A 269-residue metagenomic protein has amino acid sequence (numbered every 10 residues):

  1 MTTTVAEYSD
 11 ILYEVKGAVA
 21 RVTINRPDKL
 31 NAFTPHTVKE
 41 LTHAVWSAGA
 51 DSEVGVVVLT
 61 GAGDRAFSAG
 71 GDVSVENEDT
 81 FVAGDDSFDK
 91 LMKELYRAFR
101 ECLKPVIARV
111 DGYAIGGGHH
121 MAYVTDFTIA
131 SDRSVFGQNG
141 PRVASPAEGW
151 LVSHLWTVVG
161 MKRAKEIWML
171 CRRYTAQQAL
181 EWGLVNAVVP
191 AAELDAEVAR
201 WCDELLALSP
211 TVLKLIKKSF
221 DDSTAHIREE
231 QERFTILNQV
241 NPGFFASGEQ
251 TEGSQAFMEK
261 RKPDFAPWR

Functional and structural regions predicted by a protein language model:
M1-T60, R97: Conserved CoA-thioester-binding segment of acyl-CoA-metabolizing enzymes
M1-Y8, Q255-R269: Terminal low-complexity tails and localization/encapsulation signals of metabolic enzymes
V5, G61-A98, A114, R142-A144 (+1 more regions): Glycine- (often His-adjacent) and acidic-residue-rich active-site loop that binds/positions the CoA thioester
P27, I129-S134, V185-E232, F265-R269: C-terminal long alpha-helix characteristic of the crotonase
L95-E101, R109, I115-M169, W182 (+2 more regions): CoA-thioester-processing core
F127, E166, L170-R172, Q178 (+2 more regions): Well-ordered beta-strand positions
